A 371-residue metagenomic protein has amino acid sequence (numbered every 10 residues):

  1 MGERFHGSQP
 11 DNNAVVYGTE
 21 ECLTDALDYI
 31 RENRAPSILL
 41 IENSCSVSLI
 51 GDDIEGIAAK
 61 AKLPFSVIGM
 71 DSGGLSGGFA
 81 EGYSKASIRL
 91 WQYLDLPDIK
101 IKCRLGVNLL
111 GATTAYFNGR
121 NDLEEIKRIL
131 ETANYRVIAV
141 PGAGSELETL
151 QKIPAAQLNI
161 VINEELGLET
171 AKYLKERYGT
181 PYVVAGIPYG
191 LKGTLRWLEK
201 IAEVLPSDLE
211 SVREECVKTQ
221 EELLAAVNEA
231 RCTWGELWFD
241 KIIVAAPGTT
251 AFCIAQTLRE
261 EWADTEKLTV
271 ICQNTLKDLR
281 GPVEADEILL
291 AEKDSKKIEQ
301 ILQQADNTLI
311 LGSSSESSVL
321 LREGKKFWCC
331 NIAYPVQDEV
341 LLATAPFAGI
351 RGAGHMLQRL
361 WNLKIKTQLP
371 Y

Functional and structural regions predicted by a protein language model:
M1-Y371: An N-terminal assembly and electron-transfer interface module characteristic of large anaerobic redox and radical
